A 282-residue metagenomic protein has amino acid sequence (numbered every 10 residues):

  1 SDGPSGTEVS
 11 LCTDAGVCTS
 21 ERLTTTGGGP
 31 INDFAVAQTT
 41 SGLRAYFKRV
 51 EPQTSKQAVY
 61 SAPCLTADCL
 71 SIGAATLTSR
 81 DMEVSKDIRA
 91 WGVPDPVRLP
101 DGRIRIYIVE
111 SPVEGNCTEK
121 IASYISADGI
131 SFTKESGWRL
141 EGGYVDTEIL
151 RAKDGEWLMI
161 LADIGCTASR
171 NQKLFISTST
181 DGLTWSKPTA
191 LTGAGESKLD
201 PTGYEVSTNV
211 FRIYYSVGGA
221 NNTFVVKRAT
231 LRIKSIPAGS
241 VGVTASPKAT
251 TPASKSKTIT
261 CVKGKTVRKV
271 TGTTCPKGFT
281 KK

Functional and structural regions predicted by a protein language model:
S1-G242: Carbohydrate-active catalytic/glycan-binding domains of CAZyme proteins, especially the secreted or lumenal ectodomains
P237-K282: Polybasic, low-complexity, intrinsically disordered segments
